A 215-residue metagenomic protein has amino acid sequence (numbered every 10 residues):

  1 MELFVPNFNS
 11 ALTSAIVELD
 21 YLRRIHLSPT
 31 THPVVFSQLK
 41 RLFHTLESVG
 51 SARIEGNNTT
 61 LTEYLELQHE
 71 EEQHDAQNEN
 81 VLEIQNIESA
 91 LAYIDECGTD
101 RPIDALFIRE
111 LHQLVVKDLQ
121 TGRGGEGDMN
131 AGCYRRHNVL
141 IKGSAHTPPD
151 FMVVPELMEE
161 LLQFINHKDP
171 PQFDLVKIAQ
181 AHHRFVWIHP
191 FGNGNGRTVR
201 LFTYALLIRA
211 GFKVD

Functional and structural regions predicted by a protein language model:
M1-D215: FIC/Doc superfamily catalytic core
